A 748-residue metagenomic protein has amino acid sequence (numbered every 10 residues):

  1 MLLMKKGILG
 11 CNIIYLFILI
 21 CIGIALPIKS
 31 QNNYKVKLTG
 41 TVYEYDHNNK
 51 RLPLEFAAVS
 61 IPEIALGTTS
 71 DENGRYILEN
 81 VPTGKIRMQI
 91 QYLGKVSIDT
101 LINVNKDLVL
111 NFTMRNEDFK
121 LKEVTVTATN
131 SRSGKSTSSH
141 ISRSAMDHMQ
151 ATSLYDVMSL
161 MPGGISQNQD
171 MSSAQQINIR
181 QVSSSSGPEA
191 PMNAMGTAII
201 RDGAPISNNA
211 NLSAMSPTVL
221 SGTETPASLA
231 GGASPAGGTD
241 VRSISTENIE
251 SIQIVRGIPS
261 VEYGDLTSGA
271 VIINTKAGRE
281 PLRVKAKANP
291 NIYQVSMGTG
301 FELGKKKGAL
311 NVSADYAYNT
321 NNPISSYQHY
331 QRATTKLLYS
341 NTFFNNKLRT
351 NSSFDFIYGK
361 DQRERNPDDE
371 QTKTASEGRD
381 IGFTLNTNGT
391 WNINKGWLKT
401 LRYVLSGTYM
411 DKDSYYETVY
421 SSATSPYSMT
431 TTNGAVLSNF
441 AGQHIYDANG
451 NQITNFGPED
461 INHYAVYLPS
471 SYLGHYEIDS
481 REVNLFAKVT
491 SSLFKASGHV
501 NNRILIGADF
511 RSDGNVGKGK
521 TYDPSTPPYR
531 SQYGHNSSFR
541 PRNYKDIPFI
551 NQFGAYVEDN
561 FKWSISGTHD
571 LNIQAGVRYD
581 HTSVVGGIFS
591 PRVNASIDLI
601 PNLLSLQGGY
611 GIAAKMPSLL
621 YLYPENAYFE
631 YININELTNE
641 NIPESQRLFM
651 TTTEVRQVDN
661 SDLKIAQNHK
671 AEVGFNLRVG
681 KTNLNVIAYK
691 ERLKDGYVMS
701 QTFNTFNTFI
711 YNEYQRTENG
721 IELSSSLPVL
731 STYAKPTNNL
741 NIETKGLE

Functional and structural regions predicted by a protein language model:
K37, I249, R283-Y318, S325-T408: Transmembrane beta-barrel wall of Gram-negative outer-membrane proteins
T41-K50, E55-S60, Q91-L93, N105-D147 (+1 more regions): Short, acidic, small-residue-rich periplasmic hinge/interaction motif at the N-terminus of Gram-negative outer-membrane
A58, L66-T68, E123-T152, A174-N178 (+1 more regions): N-terminal periplasmic "start-of-domain" segments of outer-membrane beta-barrel proteins
E79, A204-V255: Short acidic/polar hinge/loop motifs at secondary-structure boundaries that mediate gating or recognition
V109-T113, L154-V157, Q176-N178, I200 (+2 more regions): N-terminal periplasmic accessory domains that precede and gate Gram-negative outer-membrane beta-barrel machines
Y155, S159-T225: Extracytoplasmic beta-strand/coil segments of soluble accessory domains associated with Gram-negative outer-membrane
E302, T432-S470, G474-L571, L622-E625 (+5 more regions): Outer-membrane beta-barrel transmembrane domain signature of Gram-negative proteins, especially the mid-to-C-terminal
F486, N660-K664, V679, N683-E748: Outer membrane beta-barrel strand-and-loop segments of large Gram-negative receptors, especially TonB-dependent
